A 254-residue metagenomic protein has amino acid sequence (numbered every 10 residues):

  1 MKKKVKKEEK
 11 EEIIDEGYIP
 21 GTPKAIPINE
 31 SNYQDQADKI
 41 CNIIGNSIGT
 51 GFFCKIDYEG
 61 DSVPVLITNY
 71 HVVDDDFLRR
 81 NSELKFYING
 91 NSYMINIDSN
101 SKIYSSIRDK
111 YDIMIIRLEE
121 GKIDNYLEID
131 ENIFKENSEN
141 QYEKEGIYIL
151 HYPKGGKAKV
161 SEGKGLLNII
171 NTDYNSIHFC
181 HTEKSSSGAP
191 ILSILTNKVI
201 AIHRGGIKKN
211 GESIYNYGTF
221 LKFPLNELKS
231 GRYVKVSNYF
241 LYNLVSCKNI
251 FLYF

Functional and structural regions predicted by a protein language model:
K3-K6, S62, Y70, N168-Y174 (+1 more regions): C-terminal subregion of chymotrypsin/trypsin-like serine protease catalytic domains
K7-I28: Interdomain regulatory linker/hinge segments that flank or connect interaction modules in polarity/junction/synaptic
I14-D15, C41, N96, F251: Residues marking helix boundaries in flexible regions
T22, I28, N32-F52, D61-I177 (+2 more regions): Serine endopeptidase catalytic core focused on the charge-relay Asp
N46-S47, E183-S187: Short, small/polar residue-rich loop motifs at catalytic or cofactor-binding pockets
D75, G156-K157, S185, I207-N210: Flexible loop/turn segments at secondary-structure boundaries
I177-E183: Short pre-catalytic strand/loop immediately N-terminal to key active-site residues, enriched for Gly-Thr
